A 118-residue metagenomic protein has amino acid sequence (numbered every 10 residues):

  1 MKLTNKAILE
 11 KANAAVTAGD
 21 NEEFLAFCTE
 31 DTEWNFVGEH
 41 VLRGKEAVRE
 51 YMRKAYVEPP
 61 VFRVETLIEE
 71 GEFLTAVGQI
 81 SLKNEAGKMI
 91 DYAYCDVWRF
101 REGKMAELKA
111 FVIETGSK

Functional and structural regions predicted by a protein language model:
M1-T4, I8-T17, N35, E39 (+1 more regions): A beta-strand edge to alpha-helix "cap/lid" segment located at domain peripheries
A18-N35: Short, well-ordered alpha-helical segments enriched in acidic and aromatic residues
